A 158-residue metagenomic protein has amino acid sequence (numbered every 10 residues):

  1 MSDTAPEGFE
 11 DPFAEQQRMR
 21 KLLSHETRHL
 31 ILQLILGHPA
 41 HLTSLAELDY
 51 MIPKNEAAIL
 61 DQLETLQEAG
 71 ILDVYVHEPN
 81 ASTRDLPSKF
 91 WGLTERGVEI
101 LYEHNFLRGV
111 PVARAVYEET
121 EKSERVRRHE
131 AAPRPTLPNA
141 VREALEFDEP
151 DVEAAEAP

Functional and structural regions predicted by a protein language model:
D3-I31: Short alpha-helical segments that sit at the start of domains
K21-H25, L36-H41: Short helix-capping/hinge SLiMs at alpha-helix to coil transitions
H41-M51: Short acidic, hydrophobic short linear motifs in intrinsically disordered regions
N55-E56, L60-Q62: Short coil turns linking two alpha-helices in DNA-binding domains
Q67-P79: A short, conserved structural fragment
N80-H104: Basic, amphipathic "hinge/linker" alpha-helix immediately C-terminal to the N-terminal HTH DNA-binding motif
R96-P158: Amphipathic alpha-helical dimerization/coiled-coil segments that flank or bridge DNA-binding/regulatory modules
